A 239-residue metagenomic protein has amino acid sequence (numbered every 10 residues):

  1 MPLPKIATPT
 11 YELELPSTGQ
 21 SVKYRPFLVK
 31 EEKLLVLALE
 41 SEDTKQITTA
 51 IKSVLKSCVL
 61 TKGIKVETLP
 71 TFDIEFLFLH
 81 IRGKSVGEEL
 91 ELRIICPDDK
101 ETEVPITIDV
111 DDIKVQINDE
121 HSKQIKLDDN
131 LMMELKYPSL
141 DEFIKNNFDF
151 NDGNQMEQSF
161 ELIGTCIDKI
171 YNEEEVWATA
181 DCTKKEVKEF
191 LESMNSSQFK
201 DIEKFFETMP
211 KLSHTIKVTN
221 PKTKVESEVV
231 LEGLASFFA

Functional and structural regions predicted by a protein language model:
M1-A239: Long C-terminal interaction/binding lobes of large macromolecular proteins
